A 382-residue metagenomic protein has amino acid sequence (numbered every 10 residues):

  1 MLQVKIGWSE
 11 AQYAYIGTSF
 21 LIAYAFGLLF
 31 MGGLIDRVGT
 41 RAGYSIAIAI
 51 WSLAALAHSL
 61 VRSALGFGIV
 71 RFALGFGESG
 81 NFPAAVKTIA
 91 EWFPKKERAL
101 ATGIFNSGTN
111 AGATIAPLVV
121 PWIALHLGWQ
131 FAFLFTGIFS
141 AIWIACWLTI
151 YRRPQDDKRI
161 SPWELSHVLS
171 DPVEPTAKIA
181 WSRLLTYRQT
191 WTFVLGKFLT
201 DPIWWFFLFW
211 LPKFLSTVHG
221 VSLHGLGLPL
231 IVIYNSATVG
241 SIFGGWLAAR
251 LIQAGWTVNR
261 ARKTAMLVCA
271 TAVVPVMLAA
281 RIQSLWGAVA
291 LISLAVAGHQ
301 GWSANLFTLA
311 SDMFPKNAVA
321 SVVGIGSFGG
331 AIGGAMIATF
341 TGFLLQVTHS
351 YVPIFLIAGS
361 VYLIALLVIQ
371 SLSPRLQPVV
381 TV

Functional and structural regions predicted by a protein language model:
M1-F26: Extracellular/periplasmic helix-loop-helix junction of adjacent transmembrane segments in MFS-like secondary
G7, G39, L60-G66, G77 (+4 more regions): Helix-breaking motifs and short loop linkers at transmembrane-helix boundaries and internal kinks in secondary membrane
T18-G32, I231-G244: Central cavity-lining transmembrane alpha-helices of secondary-active solute carriers, predominantly the Major
F26-L65: Conserved MFS/SLC helix-loop-helix module at the cytosolic interface between two early adjacent transmembrane helices
A42-L56, R260-M277: Structural signature of the two symmetry-related core transmembrane helices
V70-A111: Cytoplasmic helix-loop-helix junction between adjacent transmembrane helices in 12-TM secondary transporters
F105-K158: Helix-loop-helix hairpin linking two adjacent transmembrane segments in secondary transporters
Y187-G244, G298-F307, S311, A338: Extracytoplasmic gate region of multi-pass secondary transporters
